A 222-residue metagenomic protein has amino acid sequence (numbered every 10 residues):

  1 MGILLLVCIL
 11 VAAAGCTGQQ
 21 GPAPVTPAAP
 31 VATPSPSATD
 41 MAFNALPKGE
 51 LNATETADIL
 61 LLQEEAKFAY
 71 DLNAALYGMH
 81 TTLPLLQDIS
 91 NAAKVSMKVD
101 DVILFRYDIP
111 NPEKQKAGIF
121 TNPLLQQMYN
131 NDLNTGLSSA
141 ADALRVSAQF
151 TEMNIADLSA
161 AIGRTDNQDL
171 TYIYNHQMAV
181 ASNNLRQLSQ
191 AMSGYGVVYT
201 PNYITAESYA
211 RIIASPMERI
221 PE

Functional and structural regions predicted by a protein language model:
M1-A28: Secretory targeting signatures
P27-E222: All-alpha RGS (Regulator of G-protein Signaling) helical domain and cognate RGS-like helical scaffolds
